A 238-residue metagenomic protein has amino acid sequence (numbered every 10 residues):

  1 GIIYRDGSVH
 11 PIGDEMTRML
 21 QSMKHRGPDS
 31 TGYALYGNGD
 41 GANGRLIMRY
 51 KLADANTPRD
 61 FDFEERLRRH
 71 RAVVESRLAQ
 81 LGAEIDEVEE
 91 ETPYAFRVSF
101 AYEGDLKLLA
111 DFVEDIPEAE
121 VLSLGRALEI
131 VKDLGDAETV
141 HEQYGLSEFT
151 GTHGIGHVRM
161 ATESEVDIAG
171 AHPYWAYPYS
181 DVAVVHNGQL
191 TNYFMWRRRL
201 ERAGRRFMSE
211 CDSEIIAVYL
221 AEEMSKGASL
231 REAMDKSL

Functional and structural regions predicted by a protein language model:
G1-L238: Conserved short alpha-helical segments that host acidic/polar catalytic motifs at enzyme active sites
